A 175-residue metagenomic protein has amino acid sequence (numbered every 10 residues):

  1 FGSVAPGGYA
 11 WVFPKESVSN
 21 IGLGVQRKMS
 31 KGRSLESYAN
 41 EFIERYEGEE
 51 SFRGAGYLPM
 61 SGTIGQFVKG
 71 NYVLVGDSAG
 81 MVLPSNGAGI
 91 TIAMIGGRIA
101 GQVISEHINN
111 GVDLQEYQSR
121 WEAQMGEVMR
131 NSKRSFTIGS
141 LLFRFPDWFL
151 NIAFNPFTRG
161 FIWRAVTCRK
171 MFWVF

Functional and structural regions predicted by a protein language model:
F1-L35: Conserved FAD-binding catalytic core of PHBH/FMO-like flavoproteins
P6, R27-I104, N109: FAD/FMN-dependent oxidoreductases across multiple families
Q102-F175: C-terminal helical "tail/cap" subdomain of flavin- and related membrane-associated enzymes
